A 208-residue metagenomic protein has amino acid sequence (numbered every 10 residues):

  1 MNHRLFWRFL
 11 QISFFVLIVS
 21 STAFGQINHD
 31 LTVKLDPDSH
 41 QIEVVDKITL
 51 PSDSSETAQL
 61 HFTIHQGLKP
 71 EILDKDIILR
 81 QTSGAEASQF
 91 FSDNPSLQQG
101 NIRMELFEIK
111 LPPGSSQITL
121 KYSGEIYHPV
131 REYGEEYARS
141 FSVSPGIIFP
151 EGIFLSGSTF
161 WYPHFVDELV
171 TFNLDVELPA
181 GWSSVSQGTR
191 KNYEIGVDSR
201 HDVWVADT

Functional and structural regions predicted by a protein language model:
M1-W7: N-terminal secretory signal peptides that target proteins for export/translocation
L10-S21: Bacterial N-terminal signal peptides
A23-E43, E71, S142-P145, V166: N-terminal, polar/Ser/Thr-rich
H40-D53: Short beta-strand elements of extracellular/lumenal beta-sandwich folds
T57-D93, E177: Solvent-exposed beta-hairpin/edge-strand motifs
A85-P112: Aromatic/His-enriched, Gly/Pro-containing loop or helix-boundary segments that lie immediately adjacent to catalytic
Q99-N101, E105-F107, K121-T208: Extended, low-hydrophobicity, Ser/Thr/Pro/Gly-biased non-transmembrane segments
S116-I118: Exposed beta-strand face motif in extracellular beta-rich ectodomains
